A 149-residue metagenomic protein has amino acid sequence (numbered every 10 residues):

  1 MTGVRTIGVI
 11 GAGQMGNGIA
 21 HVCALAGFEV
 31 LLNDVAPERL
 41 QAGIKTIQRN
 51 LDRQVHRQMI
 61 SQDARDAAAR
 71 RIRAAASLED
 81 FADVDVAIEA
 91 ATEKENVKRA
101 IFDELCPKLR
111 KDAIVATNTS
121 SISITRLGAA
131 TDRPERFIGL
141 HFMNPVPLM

Functional and structural regions predicted by a protein language model:
M1-R53, R57, K108: NAD(P)+-binding Rossmann beta1-loop-alpha1 motif at the extreme N-terminus of oxidoreductases
V4, G27-F28, D83, R110-D112 (+1 more regions): Short coil/turn connectors at secondary-structure junctions
A20-V22, I44-K45, R99-F102, L127-A129: Short amphipathic alpha-helical segments
A24-L25, F81, P145-P147: Short, flexible turn/loop "capping" segments at secondary-structure junctions
L31, R73, I88, I138-L140: Hydrophobic/aromatic beta-strand patches that form the interior of the parallel beta-sheet core in alpha/beta enzyme
E38-R39, R53-I114, S121-I122: Rossmann-like NAD(P)-binding element
I114-M149: Rossmann-fold dinucleotide-binding core
